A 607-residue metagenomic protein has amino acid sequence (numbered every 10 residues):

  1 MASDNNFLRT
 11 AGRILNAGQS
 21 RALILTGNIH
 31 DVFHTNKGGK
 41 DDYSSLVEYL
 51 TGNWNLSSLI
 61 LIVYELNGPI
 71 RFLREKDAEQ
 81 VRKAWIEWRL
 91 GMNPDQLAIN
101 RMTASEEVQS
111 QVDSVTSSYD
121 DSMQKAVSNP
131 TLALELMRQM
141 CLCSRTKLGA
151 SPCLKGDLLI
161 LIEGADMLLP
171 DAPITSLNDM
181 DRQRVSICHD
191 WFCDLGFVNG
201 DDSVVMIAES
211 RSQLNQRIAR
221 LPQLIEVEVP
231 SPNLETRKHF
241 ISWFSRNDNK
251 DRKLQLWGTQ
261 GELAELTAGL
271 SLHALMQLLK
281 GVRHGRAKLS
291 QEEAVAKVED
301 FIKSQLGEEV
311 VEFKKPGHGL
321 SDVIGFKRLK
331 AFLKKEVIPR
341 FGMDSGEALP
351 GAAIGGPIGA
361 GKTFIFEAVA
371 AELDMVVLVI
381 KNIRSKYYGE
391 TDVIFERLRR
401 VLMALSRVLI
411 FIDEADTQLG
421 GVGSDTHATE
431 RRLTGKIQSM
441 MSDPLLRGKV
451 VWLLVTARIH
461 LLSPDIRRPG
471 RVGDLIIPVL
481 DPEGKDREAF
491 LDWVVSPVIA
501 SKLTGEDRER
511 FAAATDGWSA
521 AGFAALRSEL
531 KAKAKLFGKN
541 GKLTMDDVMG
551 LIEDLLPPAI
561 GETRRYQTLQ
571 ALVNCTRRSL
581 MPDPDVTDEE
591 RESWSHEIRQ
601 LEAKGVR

Functional and structural regions predicted by a protein language model:
N5-A17, K37-E226, P230-R246, H318-F511: Walker A/P-loop NTP-binding motif of AAA+ ATPase domains
A11, E308-A368, E372, W518-A521 (+1 more regions): C-terminal engagement/docking regions of AAA+ P-loop ATPases
R21, N28-D41: Extended secretory-pathway segments flanking transmembrane helices
T26-G27, G356: The Walker A (P-loop) glycine that initiates the GxxxxGKT/S ATP-binding motif of P-loop NTPases
S212-Q213, I218-R220, A287-L320: Conserved ASCE P-loop NTPase core motifs with emphasis on AAA+ ATPases
R217-L221, K238, W243, N247-R286: N-terminal accessory nucleic-acid engagement/regulatory domains that precede and modulate ATP-driven motor cores
R252-L266, K314-G317, Q418-G421, K502-G517: Short conserved motifs of the RecA-like P-loop NTPase core
E265-E293, A513-G561: AAA+ ATPase "lid" subdomain C-terminal helix
